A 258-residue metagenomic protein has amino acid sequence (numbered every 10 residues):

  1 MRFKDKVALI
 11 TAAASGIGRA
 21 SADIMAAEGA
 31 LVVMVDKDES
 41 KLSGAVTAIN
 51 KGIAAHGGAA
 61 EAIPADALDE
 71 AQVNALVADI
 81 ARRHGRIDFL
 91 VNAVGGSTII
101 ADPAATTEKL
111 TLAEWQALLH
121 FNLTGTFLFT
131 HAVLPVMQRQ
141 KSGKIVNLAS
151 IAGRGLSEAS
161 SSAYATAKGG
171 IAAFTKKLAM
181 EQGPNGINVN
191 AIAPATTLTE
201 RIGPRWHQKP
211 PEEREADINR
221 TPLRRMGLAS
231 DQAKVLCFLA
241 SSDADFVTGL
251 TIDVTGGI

Functional and structural regions predicted by a protein language model:
F3-V33: Canonical Rossmann dinucleotide-binding motif of NAD(H)/NADP(H)-dependent dehydrogenases/reductases, specifically
A101-T107, T111-L119, D217: Substrate-binding pocket helix/loop in short-chain dehydrogenase/reductase
A104, P184, A191, T196-T221: A glycine/serine/threonine-rich, flexible loop-to-helix segment that serves as the NAD(P) cofactor-binding "lid"
T130, A167, T175: Active-site helix of classical SDR
P135, M180-E181, D245: Alpha-helical segment proximal to the catalytic Tyr-Lys
S150: Residue(s) in the substrate-gating loop at a strand-loop-helix junction that position the organic substrate next
G183, N188, V247-G249: Short, small/polar-rich loop/turn modules that mediate ligand/substrate recognition or access, typified
